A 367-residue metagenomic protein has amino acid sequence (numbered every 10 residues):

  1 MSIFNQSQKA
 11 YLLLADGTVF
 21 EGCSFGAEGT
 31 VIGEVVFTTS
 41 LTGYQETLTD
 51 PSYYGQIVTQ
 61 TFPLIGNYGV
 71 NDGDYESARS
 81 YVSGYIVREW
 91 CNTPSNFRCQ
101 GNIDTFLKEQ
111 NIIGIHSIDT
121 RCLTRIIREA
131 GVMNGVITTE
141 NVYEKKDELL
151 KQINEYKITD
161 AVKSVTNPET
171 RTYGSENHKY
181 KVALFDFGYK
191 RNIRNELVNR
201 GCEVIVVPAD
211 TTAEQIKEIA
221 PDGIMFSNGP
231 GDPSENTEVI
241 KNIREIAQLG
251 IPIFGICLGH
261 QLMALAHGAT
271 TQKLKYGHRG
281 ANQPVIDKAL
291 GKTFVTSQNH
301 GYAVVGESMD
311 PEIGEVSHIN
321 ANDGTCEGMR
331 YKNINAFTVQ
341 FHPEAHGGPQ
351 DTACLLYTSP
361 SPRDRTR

Functional and structural regions predicted by a protein language model:
S2-K181, F185-C202, V206-D210, E214 (+3 more regions): RNA-binding accessory domains that recognize and position tRNA/RNA substrates
I113, K181, P252-F254, T270 (+1 more regions): Proline-centered loop/turn at the N-terminus of a beta-strand
K181-D186, T296-S297, F337-F341: Active-site-proximal beta-strand elements of phosphoester/diester hydrolases
E218, G223, S227-A303, G348-L356: Cysteine-nucleophile active-site neighborhood
K292-I334: Catalytic beta-strand/loop cores that center a nucleophilic Ser/Cys/Thr and support acyl-enzyme chemistry
C326-S359: A glycine-centered loop/beta-turn motif at secondary-structure junctions
Y357-R367: Single conserved hydrophobic/aromatic residue that forms the stacking wall/gate of nucleotide- or nucleobase-binding
